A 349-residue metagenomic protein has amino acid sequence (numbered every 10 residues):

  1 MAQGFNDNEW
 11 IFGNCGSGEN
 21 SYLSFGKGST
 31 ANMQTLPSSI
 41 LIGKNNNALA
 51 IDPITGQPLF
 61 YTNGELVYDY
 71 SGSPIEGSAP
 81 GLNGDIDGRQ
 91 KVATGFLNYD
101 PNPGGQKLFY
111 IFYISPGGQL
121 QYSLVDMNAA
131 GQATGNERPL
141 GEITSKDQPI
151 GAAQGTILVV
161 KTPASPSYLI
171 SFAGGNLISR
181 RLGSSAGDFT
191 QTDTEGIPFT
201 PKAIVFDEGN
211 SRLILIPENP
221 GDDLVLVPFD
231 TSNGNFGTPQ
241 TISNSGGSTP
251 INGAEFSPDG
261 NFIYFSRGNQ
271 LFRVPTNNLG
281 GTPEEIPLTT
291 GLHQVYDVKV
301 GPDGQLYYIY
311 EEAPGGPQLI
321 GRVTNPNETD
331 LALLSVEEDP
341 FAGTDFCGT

Functional and structural regions predicted by a protein language model:
Q3-T349: Beta-propeller fold recognition
